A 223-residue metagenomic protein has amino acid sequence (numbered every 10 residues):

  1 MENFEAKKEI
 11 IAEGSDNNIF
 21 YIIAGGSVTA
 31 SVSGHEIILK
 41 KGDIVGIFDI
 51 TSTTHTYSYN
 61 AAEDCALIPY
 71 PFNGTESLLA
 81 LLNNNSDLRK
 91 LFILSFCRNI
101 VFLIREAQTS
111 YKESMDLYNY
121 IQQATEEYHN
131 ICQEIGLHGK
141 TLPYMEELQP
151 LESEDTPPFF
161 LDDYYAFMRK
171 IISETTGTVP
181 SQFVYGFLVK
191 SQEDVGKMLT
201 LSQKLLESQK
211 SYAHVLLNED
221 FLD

Functional and structural regions predicted by a protein language model:
M1-S33, G196, V215-D223: Regulatory nucleotide-sensing modules
E2, I19, Y57, I68 (+3 more regions): Intrinsically disordered, low-complexity segments enriched in small/polar residues
K7-K8, F20, A24, T29-A30 (+6 more regions): Positively charged, hydrophobic/aromatic-enriched amphipathic segments
H35-I104, V184: Cyclic-nucleotide recognition modules
S52-T53, G136, G177: Glycine-centered secondary-structure boundary/capping sites
L94-S173, K204, E219-D220: Polybasic "coupling" helices that flank or enter modular domains
P157-D223: Charged, long alpha-helical assembly modules
